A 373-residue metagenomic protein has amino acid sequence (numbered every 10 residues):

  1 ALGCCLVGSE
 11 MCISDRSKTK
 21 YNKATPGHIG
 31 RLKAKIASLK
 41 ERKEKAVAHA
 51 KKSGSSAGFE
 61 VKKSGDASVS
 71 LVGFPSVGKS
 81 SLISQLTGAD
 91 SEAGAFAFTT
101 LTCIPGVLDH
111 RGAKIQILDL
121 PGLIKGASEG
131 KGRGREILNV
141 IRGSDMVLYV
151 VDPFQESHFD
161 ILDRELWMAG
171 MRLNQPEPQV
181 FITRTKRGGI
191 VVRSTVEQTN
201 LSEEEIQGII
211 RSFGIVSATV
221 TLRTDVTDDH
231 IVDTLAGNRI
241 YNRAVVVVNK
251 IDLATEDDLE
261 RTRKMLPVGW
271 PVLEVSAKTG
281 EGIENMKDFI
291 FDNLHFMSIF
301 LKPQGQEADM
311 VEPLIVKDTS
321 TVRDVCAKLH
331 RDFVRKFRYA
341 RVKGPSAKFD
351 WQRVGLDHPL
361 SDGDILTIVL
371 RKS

Functional and structural regions predicted by a protein language model:
A1, K125-S128, V311, D350: A generic structural signal for short coil/turn motifs at secondary-structure boundaries
A1-G8, I13: Single conserved hydrophobic/aromatic residue that forms the stacking wall/gate of nucleotide- or nucleobase-binding
E10, S14-T185, R193, Q198-N200: Conserved G1/Walker A P-loop phosphate-binding module
K18-A67, V72, V77, P178-S373: C-terminal-of-GTPase-core extension/linker across diverse P-loop GTPases
